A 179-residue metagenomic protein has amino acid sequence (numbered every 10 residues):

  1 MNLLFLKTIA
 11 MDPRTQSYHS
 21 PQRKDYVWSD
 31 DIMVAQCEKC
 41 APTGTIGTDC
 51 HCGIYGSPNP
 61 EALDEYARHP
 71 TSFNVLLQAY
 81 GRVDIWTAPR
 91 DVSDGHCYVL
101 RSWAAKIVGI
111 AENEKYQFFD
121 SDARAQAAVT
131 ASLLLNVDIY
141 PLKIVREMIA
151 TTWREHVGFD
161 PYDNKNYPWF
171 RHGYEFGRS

Functional and structural regions predicted by a protein language model:
M1, F176-S179: Short intrinsically disordered terminal tails
M1-H51, G56, A62-D64, R68-D91: ADP-ribose/NAD+-binding catalytic cleft of ART/PARP-like enzymes
L6, A35-Q36, Y66, L76-Y80 (+6 more regions): Low-complexity, intrinsically disordered/propeptide-like segments
D30, W169-F170, F176: A cross-taxon signal for low-complexity, glycine/charged-rich
G44-G47, G53-G56, G81, G95 (+4 more regions): Residue-identity detector for glycine
Y55-P58, N74-W86, G109, I139-Y140 (+3 more regions): Generic low-polarity alpha-helical segments
V92-R171: Active-site-proximal loop/hinge segments that shape catalytic or ion-binding/gating pockets
